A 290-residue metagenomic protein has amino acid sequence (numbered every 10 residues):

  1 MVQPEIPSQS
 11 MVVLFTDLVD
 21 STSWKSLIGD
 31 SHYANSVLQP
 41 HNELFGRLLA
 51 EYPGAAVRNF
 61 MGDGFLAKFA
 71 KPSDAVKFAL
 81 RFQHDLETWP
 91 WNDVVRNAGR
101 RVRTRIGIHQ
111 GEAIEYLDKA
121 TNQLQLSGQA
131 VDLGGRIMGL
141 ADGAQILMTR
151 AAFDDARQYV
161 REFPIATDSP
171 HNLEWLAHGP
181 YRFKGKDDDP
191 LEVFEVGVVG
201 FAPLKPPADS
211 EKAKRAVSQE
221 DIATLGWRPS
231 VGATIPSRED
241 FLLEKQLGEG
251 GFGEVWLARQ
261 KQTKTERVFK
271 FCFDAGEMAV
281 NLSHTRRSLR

Functional and structural regions predicted by a protein language model:
M1-S10, G143-A144, R150-P236, L242-E244 (+1 more regions): Intrinsically disordered, glycine/charged-rich C-terminal tails and inter-domain linkers that flank nucleotidyl cyclase
V2-R81, D85: Catalytic NTP-binding/metal-coordinating core of nucleotidyl cyclase/transferase enzymes
G46, L66-V198: Catalytic beta-strand-to-alpha-helix segment of the class III nucleotidyl cyclase homology domain
A55-F60, N97-A98, Q246: Short beta-strand
E254: Conserved N-lobe ATP-binding subsite of Hanks-type protein kinase domains, especially the beta3 VAIK lysine
R259-R267: Conserved N-lobe loop of protein kinases adjacent to the ATP-binding glycine-rich P-loop
K270-A275: Conserved beta3-strand ATP-binding lysine motif
V280-R290: The N-lobe alphaC helix and its flanking beta3-alphaC-beta4 segment of protein kinase-like domains, centered on
